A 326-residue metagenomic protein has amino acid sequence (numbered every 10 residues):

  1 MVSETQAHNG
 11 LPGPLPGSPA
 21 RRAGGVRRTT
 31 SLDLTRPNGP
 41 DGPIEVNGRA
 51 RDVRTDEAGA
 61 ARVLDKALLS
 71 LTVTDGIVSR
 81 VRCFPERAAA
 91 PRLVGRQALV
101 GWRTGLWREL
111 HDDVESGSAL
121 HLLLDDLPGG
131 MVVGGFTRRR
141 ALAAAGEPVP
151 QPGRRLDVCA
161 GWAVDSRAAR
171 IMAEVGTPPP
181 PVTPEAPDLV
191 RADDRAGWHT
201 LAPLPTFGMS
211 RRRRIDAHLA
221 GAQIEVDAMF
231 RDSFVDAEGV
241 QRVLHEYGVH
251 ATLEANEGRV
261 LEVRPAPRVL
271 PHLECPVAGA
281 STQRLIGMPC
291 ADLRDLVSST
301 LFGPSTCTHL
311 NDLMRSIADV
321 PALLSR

Functional and structural regions predicted by a protein language model:
V2-P187, D232-R326: Active-site- and interface-proximal helix/loop "cap" or "latch" segments in soluble metabolic and energy-transducing
S18, A192-D193, R211: Long, non-globular regulatory segments flanking folded domains
D33-N38, P184-D188, A202-R231: Short, compositionally biased leader-like segments
L189-A192, W198-T200: Acidic, serine/threonine- and glycine-rich low-complexity intrinsically disordered segments that serve as flexible
